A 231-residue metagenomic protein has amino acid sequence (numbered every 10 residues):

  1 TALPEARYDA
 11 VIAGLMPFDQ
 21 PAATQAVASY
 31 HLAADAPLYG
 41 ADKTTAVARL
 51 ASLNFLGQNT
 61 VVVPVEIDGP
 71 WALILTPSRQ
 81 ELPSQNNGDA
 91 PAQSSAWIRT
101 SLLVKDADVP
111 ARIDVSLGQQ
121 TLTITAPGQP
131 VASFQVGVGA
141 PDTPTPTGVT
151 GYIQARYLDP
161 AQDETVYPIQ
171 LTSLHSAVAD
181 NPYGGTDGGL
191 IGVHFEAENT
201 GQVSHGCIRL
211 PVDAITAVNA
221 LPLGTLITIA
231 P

Functional and structural regions predicted by a protein language model:
T1-A23, P77-I113, V138, T143: Boundary regions of SH3-family modules and the immediately adjacent low-complexity/disordered segments in eukaryotic
T1-T60: Beta-loop motif signature
H31-A34, D68-P70, V115-Q120, L221-L223: A short, compositionally biased
A36-A96, L102-K105: Short N-terminal edge-element motif at the start of the domain
A90-H194: Gly/Pro-biased beta-strand-loop elements
E164-Y167, A214-P231: N-terminal targeting pre-sequences for secretion and organelle import
V193-V203: Immediate flanking context of iron-sulfur cluster ligation sites
V203-V212: Active-site nucleophilic cysteine motif
